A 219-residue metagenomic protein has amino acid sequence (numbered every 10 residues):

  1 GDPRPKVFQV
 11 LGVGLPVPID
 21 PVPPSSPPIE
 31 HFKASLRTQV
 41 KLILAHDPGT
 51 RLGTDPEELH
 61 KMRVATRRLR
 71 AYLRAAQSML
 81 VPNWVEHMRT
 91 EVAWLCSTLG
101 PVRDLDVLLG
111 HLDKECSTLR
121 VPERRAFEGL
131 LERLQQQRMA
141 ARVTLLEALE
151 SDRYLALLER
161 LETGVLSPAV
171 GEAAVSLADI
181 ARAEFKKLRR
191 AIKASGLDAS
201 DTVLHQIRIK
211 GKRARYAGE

Functional and structural regions predicted by a protein language model:
G1-E219: Function-determining surface determinants
